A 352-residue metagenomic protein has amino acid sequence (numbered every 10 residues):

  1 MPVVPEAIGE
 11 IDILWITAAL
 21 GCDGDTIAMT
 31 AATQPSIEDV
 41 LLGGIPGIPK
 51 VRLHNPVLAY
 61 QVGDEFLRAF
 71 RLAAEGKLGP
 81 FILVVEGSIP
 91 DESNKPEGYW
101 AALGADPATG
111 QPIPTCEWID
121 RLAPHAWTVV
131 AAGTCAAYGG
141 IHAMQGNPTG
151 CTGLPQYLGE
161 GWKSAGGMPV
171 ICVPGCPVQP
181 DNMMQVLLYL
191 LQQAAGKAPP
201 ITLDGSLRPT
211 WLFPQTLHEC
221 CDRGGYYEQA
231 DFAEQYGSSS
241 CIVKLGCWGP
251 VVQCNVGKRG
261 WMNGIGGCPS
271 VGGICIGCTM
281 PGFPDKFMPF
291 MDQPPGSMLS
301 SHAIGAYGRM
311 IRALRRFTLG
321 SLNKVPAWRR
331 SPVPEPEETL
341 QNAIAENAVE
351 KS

Functional and structural regions predicted by a protein language model:
M1-A69, A73-V84, G167-C172, Q185-S352: Iron-sulfur (Fe-S) cluster-binding modules
I16, V84-G87, Q111-P112, A132-T134 (+1 more regions): Short His-Asn-centered micro-motif
C22, E92-S93, A137-I141, Q179-N182: Short, well-ordered, mixed-charge alpha-helical segments that flank or form enzyme active sites
A31-P35, W100-A105, M144-Y157: A glycine- and small-aliphatic-rich helix-loop capping segment at beta-alpha/alpha-beta transitions that lines
G79-F81, H125-T128: Loop/turn elements at helix/coil->beta-strand transitions in domains of secreted/extracellular proteins
E92-P112, G140-N147: Glycine/threonine-rich flexible loop motifs
G110-A126: Catalytic-core regions built around general acid/base machinery
C135, G139-G166, I171-G175: Class I SAM-dependent methyltransferase SAM-binding "motif I" and its flanking Rossmann-like core
